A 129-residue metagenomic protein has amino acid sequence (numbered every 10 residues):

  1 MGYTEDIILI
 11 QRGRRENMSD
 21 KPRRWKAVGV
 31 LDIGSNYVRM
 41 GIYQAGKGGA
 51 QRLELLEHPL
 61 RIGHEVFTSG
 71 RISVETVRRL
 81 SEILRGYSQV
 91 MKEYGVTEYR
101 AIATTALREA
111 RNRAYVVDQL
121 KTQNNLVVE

Functional and structural regions predicted by a protein language model:
G2-I33, G41-E129: Nucleotide/phosphate-binding catalytic cleft detector across ATP-hydrolyzing and phosphate-transferring enzymes
N36: Primarily the dimerization/phosphotransfer
